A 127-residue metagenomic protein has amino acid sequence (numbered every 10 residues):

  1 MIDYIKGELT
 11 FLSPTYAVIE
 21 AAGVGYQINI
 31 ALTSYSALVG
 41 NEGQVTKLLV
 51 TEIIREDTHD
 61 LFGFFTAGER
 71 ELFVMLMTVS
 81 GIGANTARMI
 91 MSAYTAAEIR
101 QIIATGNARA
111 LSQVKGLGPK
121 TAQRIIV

Functional and structural regions predicted by a protein language model:
M1, L72-T78, M89-I90, I102 (+1 more regions): Residue-level recognition of specific faces of alpha-helices
M1-T78, A84: Structure-specific DNA junction-binding interface
E52, H59-F64, A84-I103, R124-V127: Amphipathic, charged-and-aliphatic alpha-helical interface segments that function as noncatalytic docking
S112-K115, I125: Glycine- and Gly-Pro-enriched alpha-helical subdomains that act as flexible, kink-prone "lid/hinge" or packing modules
T121: Charged, well-structured binding/catalytic surfaces in domain cores that contact anionic ligands
